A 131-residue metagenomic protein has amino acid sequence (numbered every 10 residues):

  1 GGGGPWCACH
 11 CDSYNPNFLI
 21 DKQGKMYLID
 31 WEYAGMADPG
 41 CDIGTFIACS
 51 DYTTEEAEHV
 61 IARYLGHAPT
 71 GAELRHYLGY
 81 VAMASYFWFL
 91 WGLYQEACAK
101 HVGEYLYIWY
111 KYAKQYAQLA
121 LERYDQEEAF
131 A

Functional and structural regions predicted by a protein language model:
G1-C41: Active-site acidic catalytic loop and adjacent metal/ATP-binding pocket of ATP-dependent phosphoryl transfer enzymes
G2-G3, E32, F46-C49, L78: Generic anion/oxyanion-binding catalytic loop in active/binding sites
G40-P69, A82-K100, L119: Active-site activation/catalytic loop segments of kinase-like enzymes and analogous catalytic loops in related
P69-R75: Juxtamembrane loop-transmembrane helix junctions in multi-pass integral membrane proteins, especially the extracellular
R75, G79-M83: Start-of-helix signal in alpha-solenoid helical-repeat scaffolds, especially tetratricopeptide repeats
L90-A131: ATP/Mg2+ or Mg2+-diphosphate-binding catalytic cores that bind nucleotide phosphates or diphosphates via glycine-rich
